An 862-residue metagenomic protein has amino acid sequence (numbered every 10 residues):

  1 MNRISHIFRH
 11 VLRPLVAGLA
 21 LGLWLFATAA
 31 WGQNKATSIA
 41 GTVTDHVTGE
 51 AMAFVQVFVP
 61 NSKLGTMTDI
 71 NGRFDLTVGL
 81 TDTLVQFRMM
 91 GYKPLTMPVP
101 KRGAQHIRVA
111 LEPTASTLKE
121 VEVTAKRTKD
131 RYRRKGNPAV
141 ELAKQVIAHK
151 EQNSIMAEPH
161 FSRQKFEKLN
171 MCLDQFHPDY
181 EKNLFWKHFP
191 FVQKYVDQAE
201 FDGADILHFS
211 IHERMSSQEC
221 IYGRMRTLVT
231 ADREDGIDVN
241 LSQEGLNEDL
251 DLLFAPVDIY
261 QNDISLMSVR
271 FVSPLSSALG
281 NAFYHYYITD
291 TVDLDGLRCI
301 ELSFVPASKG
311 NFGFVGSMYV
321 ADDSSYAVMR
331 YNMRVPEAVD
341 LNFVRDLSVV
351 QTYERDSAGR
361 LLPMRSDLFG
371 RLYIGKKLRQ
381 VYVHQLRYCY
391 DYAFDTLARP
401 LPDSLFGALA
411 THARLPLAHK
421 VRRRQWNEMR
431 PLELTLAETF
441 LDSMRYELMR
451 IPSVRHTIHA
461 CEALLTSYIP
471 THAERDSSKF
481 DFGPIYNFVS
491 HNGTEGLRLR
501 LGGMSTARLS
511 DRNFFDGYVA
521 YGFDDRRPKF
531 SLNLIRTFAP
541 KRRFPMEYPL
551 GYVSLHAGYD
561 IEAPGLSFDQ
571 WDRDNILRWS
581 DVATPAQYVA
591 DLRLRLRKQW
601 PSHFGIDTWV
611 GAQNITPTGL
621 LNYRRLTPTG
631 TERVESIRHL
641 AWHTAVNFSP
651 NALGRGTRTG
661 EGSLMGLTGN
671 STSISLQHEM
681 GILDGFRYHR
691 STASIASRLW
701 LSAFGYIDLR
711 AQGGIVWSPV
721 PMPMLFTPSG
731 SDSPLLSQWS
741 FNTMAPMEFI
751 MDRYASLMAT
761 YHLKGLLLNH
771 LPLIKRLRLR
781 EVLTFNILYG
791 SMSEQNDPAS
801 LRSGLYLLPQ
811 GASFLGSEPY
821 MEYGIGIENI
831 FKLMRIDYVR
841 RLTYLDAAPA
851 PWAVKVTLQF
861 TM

Functional and structural regions predicted by a protein language model:
A29-S38: Beta-strand-rich domain onsets/edges
T37-I39, H46-N61, L80: Short, ordered, surface-exposed loop/turn motifs in non-cytosolic proteins
T42-V47, Q56-F58, M89-M90, H106-I155: Short, acidic, small-residue-rich periplasmic hinge/interaction motif at the N-terminus of Gram-negative outer-membrane
V55-V59, V85, V123, R163 (+2 more regions): Hydrophobic beta-strand segments
V59-N61, L84-M97: A short, solvent-exposed loop/turn motif at the edges and junctions of modular extracellular/periplasmic domains
K63-R73: Short, acidic Ser/Thr/Gly-rich low-complexity loop/linker segments typical of extracellular and cell-surface proteins
R127-C299, V305-G313, G375-K377, V381-G483 (+9 more regions): Structured extracytoplasmic
F271, F406-M862: Exposed, low-structure sequence patches enriched in small/polar residues
